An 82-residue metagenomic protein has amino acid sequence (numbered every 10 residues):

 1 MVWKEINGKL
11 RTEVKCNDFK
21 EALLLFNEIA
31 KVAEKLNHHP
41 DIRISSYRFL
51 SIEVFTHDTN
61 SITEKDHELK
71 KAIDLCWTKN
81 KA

Functional and structural regions predicted by a protein language model:
M1-A82: Charge-rich alpha-helical segments
